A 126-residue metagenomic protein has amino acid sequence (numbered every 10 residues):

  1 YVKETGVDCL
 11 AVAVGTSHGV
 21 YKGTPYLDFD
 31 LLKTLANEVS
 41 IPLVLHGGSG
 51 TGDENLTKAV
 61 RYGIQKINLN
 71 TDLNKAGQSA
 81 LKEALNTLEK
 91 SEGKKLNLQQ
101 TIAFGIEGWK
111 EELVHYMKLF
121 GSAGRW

Functional and structural regions predicted by a protein language model:
Y1-E38, D53-Y62, I67-L69, K82-E83 (+2 more regions): Alpha/beta enzyme core
G15-S17, G48, D72-N74: Short, ordered loop/turn segments at secondary-structure junctions
H18, P42, I64, E92-Q99: A near-ubiquitous, low-amplitude feature marking generic local secondary-structure context
Y21-T24, L45-G48, N70, G105: Glycine- and other small-residue-rich loops at beta-strand/loop junctions that grip anionic moieties
D28, N74, Q78, L98 (+1 more regions): Generic structural signal for well-ordered, non-membrane alpha-helical segments in soluble metabolic enzymes
N37-H46: Short beta-strand/loop segments at the ligand-binding rim of alpha/beta enzyme cores
L73-K94: Short glycine/proline-rich, acidic loop/turn segments that cap or connect secondary-structure elements
K90-A103, S122-W126: Flexible, glycine/charged-enriched surface loops at secondary-structure junctions
